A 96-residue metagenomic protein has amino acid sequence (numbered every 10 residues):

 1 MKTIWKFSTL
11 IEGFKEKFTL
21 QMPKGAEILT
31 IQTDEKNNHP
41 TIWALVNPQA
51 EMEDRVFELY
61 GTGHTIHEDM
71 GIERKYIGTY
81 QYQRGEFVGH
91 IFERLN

Functional and structural regions predicted by a protein language model:
M1-P40, P48, I66-K75: N-terminal domain-onset segments
W43-L45, E93: Short, well-ordered beta-strand micro-motif
L45-E51: Helix N-cap motif at beta-to-alpha junctions
D54-N96: Helix-rich interaction surfaces within compact, conserved domain-sized segments that mediate assembly or partner
